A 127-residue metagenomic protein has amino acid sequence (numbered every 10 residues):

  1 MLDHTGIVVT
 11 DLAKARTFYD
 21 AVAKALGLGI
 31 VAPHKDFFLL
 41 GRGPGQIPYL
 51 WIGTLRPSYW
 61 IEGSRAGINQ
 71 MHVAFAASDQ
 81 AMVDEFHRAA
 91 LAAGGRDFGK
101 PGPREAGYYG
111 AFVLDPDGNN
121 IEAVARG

Functional and structural regions predicted by a protein language model:
M1, A66-N69, R104-E105: Short glycine-enriched loop/turn motifs at secondary-structure junctions
M1-R16, V73, G127: N-terminal beta-strand motif that seeds the catalytic metal site of vicinal oxygen chelate
A13-L28: Amphipathic alpha-helical segments
L26-A66, I121-A125: Conserved short beta-strand elements that form part of the metal-binding/catalytic scaffold of enzyme active sites
F38, P48, M71, G107-A111: Short beta-strand micro-motifs in enzyme catalytic cores
R65-R96: Mid-chain, well-packed structural core segment of small domains
H87-G127: Vicinal oxygen chelate
